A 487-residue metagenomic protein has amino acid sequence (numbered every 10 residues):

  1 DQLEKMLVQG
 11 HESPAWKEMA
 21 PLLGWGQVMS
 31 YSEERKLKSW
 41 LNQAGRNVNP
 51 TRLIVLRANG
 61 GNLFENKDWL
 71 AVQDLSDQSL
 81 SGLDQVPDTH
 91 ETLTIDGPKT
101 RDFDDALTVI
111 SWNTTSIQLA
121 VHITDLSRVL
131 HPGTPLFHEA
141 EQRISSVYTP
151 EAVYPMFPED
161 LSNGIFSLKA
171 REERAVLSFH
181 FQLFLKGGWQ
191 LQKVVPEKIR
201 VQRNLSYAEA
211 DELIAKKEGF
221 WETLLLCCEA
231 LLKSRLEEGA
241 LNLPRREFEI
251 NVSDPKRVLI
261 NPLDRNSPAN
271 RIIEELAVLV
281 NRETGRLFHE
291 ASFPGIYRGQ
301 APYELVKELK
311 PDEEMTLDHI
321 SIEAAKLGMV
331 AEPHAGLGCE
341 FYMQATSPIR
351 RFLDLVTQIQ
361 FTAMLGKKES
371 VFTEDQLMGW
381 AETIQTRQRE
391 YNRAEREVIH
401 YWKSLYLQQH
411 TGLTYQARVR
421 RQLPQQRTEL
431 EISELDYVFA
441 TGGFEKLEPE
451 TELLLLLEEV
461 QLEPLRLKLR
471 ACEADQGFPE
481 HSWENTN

Functional and structural regions predicted by a protein language model:
D1-E12, W16-P21, S39, D68-N487: Electropositive polyanion-binding surfaces
Q27-L80: Long amphipathic alpha-helical scaffold segments
